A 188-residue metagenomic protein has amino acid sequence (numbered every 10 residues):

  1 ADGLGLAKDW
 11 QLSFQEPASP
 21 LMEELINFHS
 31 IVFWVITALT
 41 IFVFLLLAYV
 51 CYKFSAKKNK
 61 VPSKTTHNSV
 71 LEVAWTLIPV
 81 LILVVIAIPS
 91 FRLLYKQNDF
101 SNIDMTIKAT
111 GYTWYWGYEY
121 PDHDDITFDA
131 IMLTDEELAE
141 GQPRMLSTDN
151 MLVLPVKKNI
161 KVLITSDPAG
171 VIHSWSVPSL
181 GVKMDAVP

Functional and structural regions predicted by a protein language model:
D2-I31, C51-P188: Non-transmembrane, membrane-proximal soluble domains of secreted or membrane proteins
I36: Active-site-proximal cofactor/substrate-binding loop regions of enzyme domains
T40-F54: Alpha-helical transmembrane segments
